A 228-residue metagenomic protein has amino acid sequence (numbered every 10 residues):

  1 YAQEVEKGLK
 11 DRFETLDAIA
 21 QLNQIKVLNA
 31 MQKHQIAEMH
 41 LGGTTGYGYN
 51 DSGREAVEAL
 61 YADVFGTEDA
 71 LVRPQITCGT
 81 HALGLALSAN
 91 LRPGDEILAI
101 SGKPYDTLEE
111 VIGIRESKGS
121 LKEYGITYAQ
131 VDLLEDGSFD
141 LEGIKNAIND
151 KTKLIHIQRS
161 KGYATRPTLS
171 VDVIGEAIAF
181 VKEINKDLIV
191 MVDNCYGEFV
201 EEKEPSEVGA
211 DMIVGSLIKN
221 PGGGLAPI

Functional and structural regions predicted by a protein language model:
Y1-E6, K10-R12, V27-L28, Q32-K33 (+6 more regions): Conserved PLP-enzyme active-site core in the AAT-like
I19-Q24: Acidic, PIN/NYN-like endoribonuclease modules and their adjacent C-terminal/linker elements
